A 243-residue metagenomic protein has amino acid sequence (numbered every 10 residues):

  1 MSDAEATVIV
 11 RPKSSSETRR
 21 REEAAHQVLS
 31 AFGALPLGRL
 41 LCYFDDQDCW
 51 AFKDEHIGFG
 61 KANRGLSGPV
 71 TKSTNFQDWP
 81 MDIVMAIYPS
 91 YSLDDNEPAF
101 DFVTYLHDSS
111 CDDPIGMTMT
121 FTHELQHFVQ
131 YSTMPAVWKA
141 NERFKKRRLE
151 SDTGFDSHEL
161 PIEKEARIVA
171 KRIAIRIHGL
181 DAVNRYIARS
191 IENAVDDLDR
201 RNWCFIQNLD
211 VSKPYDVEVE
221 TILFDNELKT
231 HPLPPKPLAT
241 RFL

Functional and structural regions predicted by a protein language model:
S2-P12: Acidic/histidine-rich, surface-exposed loop or edge segments in extracytoplasmic proteins
E17-L41: Zn2+-dependent metallopeptidase catalytic core
F44-W50: Acidic helix-start/capping segments at beta-turn-to-alpha-helix junctions
E55-L66, V70-S73, K139-D152: Surface-exposed intrinsically disordered loops and tails
K61-I115, F128-S132: Active-site scaffold of zinc-dependent metalloenzymes
I115, M119, Y131-E163: Post-HEXXH active-site segment of zinc metalloproteases
H123, H127: Histidine-centered divalent metal-coordination motifs
D152-L243: Long, well-structured alpha-helical subdomains associated with metal-dependent extracellular/ecto-lumenal hydrolases
